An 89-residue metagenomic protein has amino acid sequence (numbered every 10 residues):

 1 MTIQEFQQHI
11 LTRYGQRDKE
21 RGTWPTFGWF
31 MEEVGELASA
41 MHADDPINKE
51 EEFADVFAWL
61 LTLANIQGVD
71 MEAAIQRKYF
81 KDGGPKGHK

Functional and structural regions predicted by a protein language model:
M1-F53, F57-K89: Flexible "arm" and connector segments at domain edges
